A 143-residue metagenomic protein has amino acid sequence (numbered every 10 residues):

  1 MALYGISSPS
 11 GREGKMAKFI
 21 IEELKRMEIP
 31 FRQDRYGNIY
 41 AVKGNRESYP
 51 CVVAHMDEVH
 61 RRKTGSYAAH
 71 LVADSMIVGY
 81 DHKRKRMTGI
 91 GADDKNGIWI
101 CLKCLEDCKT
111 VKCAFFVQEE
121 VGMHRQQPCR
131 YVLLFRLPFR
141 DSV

Functional and structural regions predicted by a protein language model:
M1-G79: Acidic/His- and Gly-rich active-site-bordering loop/insert found across diverse amide/peptide-bond hydrolases
E47-T110, F115, E120-L137: Active-site metal-coordination/substrate-binding segment of hydrolases, especially metallo-dependent peptidases
D141-V143: Phosphate/pyrophosphate-binding betaalpha-module
